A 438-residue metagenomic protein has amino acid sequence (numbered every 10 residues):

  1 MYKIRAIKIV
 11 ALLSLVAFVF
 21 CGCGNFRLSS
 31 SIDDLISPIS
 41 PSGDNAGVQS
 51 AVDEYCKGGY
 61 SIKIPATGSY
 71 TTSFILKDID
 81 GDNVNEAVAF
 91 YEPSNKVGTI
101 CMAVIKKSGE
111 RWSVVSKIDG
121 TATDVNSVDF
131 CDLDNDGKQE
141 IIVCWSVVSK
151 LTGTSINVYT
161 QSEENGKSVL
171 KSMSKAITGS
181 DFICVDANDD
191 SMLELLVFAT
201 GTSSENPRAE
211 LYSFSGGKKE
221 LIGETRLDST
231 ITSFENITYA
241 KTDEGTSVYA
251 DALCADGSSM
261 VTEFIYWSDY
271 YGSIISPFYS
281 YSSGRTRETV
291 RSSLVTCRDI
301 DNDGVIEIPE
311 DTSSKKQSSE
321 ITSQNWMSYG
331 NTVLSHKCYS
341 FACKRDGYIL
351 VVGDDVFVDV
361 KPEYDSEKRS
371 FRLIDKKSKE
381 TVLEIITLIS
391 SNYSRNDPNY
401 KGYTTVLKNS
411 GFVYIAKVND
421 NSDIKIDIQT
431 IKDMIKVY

Functional and structural regions predicted by a protein language model:
Y2-L28: Sec-dependent N-terminal signal peptides of Gram-positive bacterial secreted proteins and lipoproteins
C21-K376, S391-I415, T430-Y438: Beta-propeller-forming repeat regions
K379-N392: Mature extracytoplasmic domains of secretory-pathway proteins
I389, V418-N419: Short, histidine-centered active-site or binding-site loop motifs used for metal coordination, general acid-base
D420-K425: Short, exposed beta-strand-loop hairpins at the edges of beta-sheets in extracellular/periplasmic proteins
